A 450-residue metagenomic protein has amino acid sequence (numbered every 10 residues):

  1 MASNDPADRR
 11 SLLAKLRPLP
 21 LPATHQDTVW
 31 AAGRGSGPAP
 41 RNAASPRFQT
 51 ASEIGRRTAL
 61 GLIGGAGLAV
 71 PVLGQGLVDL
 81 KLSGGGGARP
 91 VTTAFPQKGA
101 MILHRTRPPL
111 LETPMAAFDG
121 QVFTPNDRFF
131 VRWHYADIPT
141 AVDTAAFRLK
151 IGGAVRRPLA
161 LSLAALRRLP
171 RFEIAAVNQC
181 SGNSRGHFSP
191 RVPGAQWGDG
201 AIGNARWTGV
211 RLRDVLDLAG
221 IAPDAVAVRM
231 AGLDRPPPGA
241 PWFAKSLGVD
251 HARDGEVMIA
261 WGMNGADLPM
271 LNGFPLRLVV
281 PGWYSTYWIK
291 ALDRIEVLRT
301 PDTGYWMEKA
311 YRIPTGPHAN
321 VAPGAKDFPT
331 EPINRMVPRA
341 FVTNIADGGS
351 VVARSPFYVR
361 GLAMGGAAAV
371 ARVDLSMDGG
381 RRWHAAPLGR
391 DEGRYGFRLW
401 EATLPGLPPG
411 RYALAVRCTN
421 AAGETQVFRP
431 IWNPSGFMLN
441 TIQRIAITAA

Functional and structural regions predicted by a protein language model:
M1-I54, A66: N-terminal secretory signal peptides
H25-D27, G33, G37, Q49 (+3 more regions): N-terminal leader/transition segments
A51-T58, G67-S83: N-terminal twin-arginine translocation
G76-A450: Structured, non-membrane catalytic/scaffold regions adjacent to prosthetic-group chemistry
